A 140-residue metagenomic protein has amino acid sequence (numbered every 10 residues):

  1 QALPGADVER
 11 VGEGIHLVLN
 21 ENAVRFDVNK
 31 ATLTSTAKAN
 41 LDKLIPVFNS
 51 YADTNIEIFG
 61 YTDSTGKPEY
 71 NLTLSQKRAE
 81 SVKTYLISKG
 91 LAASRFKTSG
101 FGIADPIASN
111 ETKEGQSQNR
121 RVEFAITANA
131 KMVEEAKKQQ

Functional and structural regions predicted by a protein language model:
Q1-G14: N-terminal targeting leaders that direct proteins to extracytoplasmic destinations
A2-G5, F26-G60, I87, F124 (+1 more regions): Periplasmic peptidoglycan-binding/anchoring modules of Gram-negative envelope and division proteins
E9, V18, F48-S50, G90 (+1 more regions): A generic structural signal for short, solvent-exposed coil/turn residues that cap or connect secondary-structure
V11-D42, D63-E69: Short, solvent-exposed beta-strand/turn patches at coil↔beta or beta↔helix junctions that act as interaction loops
G12-H16, D53, K77-V82: Short low-complexity stretches enriched in small and charged residues
I15, V24, T54-I56, F96 (+1 more regions): Conserved beta-strand core positions
V18-N20, F59, S99: A cross-family glycoside hydrolase active-site/sugar-binding cleft signature
Y61-Q140: Periplasmic OmpA-like peptidoglycan-binding domain that tethers envelope proteins to the cell wall
